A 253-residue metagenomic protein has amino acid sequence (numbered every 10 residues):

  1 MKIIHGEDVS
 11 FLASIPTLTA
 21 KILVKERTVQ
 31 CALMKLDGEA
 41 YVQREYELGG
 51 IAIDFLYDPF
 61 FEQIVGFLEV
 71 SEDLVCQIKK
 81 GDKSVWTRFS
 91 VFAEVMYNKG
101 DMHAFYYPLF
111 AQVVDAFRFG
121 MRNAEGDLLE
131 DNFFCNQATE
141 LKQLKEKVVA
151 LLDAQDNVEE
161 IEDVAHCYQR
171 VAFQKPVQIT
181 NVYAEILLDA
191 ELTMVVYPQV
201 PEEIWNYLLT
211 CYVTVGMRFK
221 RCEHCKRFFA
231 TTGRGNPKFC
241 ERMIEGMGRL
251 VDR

Functional and structural regions predicted by a protein language model:
M1-T232: Short helix-coil boundary/hinge micro-motifs
R234-R253: Cysteine-rich micro-motifs
